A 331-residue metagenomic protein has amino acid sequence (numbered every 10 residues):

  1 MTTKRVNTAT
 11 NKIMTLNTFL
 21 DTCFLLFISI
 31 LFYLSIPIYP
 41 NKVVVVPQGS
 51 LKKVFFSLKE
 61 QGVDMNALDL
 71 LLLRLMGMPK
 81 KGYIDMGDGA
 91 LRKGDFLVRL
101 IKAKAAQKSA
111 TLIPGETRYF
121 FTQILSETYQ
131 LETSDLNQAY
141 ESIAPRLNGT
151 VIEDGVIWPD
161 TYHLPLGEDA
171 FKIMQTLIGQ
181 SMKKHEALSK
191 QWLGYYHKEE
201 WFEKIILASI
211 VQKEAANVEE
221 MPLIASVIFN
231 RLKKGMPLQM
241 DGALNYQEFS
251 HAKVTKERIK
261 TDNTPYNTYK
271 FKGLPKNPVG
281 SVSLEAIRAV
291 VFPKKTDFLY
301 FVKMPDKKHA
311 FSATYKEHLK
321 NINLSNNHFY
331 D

Functional and structural regions predicted by a protein language model:
M1-M14: N-terminal Lys/Arg-rich, disordered targeting/topogenic segments
N11-T18, H318: Hydrophobic, aromatic-rich alpha-helical transmembrane segments and their membrane-interface anchor motifs
T15-T18, K81-I84, S134-L136, K270-P275 (+1 more regions): N-terminal start-of-chain detector that recognizes signal peptides and the immediate post-cleavage beginning
N17-L34: Hydrophobic membrane-insertion alpha-helices, especially the h-region of bacterial N-terminal signal peptides
F27, P37-A187: Signal peptide-directed extracytoplasmic domains
E127-L131, A144-D331: Bacterial extracytoplasmic/cell-wall-associated proteins, especially those involved in peptidoglycan
